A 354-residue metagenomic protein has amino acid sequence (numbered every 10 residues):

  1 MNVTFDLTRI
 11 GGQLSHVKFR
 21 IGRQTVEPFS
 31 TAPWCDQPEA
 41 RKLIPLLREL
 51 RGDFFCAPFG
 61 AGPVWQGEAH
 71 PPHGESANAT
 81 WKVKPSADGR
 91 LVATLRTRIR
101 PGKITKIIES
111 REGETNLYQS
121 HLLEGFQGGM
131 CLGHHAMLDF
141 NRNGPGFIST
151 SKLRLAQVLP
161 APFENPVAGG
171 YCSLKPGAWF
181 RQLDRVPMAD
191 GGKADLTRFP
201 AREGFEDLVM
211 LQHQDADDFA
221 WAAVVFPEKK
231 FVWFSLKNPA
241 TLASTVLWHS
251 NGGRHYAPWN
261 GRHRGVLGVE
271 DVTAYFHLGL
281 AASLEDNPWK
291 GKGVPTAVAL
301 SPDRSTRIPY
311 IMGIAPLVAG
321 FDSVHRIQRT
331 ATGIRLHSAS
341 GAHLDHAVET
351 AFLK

Functional and structural regions predicted by a protein language model:
M1-Y118, G129-K354: Surface-exposed acidic/polar loop and edge beta-strand patches at domain peripheries
L122-Q127: Asparagine-centered strand-capping/turn motif at beta-strand->loop junctions
